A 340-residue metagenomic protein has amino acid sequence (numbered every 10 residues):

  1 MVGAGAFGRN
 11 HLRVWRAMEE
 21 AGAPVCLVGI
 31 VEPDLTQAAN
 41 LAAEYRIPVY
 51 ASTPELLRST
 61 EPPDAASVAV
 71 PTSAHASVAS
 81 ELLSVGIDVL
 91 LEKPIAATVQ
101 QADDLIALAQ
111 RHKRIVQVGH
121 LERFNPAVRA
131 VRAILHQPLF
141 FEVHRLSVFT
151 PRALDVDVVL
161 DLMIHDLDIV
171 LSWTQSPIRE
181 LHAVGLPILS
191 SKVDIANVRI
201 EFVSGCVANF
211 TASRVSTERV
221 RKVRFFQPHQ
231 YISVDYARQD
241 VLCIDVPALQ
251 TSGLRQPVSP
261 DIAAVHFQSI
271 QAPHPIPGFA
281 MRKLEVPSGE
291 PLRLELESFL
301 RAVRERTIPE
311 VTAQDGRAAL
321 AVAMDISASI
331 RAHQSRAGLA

Functional and structural regions predicted by a protein language model:
M1-Y45, V170, L339: N-terminal Rossmann-like dinucleotide-binding module
H11, Y45-I106: Beta-loop-alpha module in the N-terminal Rossmann-like domain of NAD(P)-dependent dehydrogenases, especially those
I47, V85-I87, H112-I115, C206: A short helix->loop->beta-strand "cap" motif at the edges of active sites that frequently abuts
A51, L91, V116-V118, V143 (+1 more regions): Hydrophobic residues in well-ordered beta-strands that form the structural core
E55, A65-S67, L284-V286, L294-A340: C-terminal helix-rich "cap/oligomerization" subdomain common to oxidoreductases
A96-L154: A contiguous active-site-proximal alpha/beta segment in oxidoreductase catalytic domains
G119-P126, F149-E180, V193-D194, D315-G316: Mid-domain beta-loop-alpha active-site segment that forms a flexible, acidic cofactor/metal-binding surface
L167-Q250, V286-R306: Contiguous beta-strand/loop segments that form the cofactor/metal-binding neighborhood of enzyme cores
